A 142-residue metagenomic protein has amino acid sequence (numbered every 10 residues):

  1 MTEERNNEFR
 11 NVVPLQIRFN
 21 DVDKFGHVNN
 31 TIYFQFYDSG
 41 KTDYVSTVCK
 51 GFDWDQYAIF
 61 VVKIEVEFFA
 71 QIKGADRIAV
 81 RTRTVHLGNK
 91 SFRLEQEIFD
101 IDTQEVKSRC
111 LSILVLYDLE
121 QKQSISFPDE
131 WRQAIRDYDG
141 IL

Functional and structural regions predicted by a protein language model:
M1-D43: Catalytic strand-loop segment that frames the active site of acyl-thioester-processing enzymes
T2-V13, F68, K73-G74, V85-L142: HotDog/MaoC-like acyl-thioester-processing domains
L15-K24, D55, F68, Q123: Glycine-rich, flexible loop/turn motifs
D21-N30, V62, A70, G74 (+1 more regions): Generic structural "secondary-structure junction" signal
N29, V48-C49, D139: Short, flexible helix/strand-to-coil boundary loops that buttress conserved ligand/catalytic motifs in alpha/beta
Y33-F36, F60, I113: Residue-level recognition of specific faces of alpha-helices
Y44-F92, K107: Hydrophobic beta-strand-centered segment that forms part of the acyl-chain substrate-binding groove
